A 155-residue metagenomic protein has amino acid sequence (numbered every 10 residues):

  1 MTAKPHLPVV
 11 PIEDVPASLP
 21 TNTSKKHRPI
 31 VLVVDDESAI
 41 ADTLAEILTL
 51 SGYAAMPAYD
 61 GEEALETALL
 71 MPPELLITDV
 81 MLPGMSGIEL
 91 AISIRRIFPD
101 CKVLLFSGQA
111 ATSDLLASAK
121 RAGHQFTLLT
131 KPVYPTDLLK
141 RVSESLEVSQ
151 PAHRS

Functional and structural regions predicted by a protein language model:
M1-I30, T136-S155: Non-catalytic signal-transmission and effector/linker regions of two-component phosphorelay proteins
A41, P83: The feature encodes the CheY-like receiver
D42-L50: Charged docking surfaces used in two-component/phosphorelay signaling
G52-Y59, T67, L129: Short hydrophobic/Thr-rich beta-strand motif most characteristic of the beta2 strand and flanking loop of CheY-like
D60-E63, S86-E89, S107: Acidic catalytic/metal-coordinating carboxylates
E66, I88-P99: Short amphipathic alpha-helix used as the core "switch/output" element in two-component signaling
M71-I77, L82: Active-site beta3 strand of CheY-like receiver
E89, K102, A110-T130, T136-E144: Alpha4 helix (beta4-alpha4-beta5 surface) of REC/receiver domains from two-component response regulators
